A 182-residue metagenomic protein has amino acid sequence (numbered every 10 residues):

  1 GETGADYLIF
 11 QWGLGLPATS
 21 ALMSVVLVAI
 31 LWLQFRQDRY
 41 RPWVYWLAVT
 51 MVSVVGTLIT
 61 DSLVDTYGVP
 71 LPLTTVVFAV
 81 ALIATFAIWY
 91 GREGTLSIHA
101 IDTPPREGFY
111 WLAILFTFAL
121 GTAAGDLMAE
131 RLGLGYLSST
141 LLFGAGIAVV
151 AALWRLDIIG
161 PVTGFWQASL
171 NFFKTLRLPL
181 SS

Functional and structural regions predicted by a protein language model:
G1, A48-T57, V77-Y90, P105-D126 (+1 more regions): Alpha-helical transmembrane segments of multi-pass integral membrane proteins
G1-T60: The feature marks the first
T3-Q11, I59-Y67, L96-H99, A123-L134: Membrane-interface helix termini and inter-helical loops of multi-pass transporters
Q11-V25, G68-L82, G133-A145: Structural signature of hydrophobic alpha-helical transmembrane segments
V28-W43, T85-D102, V150-V162: C-terminal ends of transmembrane helices
V44-V55, I59-T74, I101-R106: Membrane-interface helix-loop-helix junctions at boundaries between adjacent transmembrane segments
S53, Q167-P179: Hydrophobic alpha-helical membrane segments
T103-Q167, T175: Surface-exposed interaction/gating patches
